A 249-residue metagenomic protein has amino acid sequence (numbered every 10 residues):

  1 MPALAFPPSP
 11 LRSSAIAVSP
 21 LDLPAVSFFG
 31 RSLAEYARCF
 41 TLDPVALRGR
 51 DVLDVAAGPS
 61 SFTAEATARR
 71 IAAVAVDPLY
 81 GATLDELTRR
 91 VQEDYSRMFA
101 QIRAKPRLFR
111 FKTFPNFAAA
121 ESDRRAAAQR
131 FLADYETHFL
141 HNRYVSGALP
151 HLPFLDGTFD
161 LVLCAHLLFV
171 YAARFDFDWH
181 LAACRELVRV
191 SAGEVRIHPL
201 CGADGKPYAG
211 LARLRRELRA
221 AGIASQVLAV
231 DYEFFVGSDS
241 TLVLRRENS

Functional and structural regions predicted by a protein language model:
P2-G49, S61, A68-R69, G81-Q92 (+1 more regions): Class I SAM-dependent methyltransferase Rossmann-like catalytic core, especially the SAM/SAH-binding loop
L53-S60, A66: Class I SAM-dependent methyltransferase "Motif I" SAM/SAH-binding loop
A68, A72-N142: Class I S-adenosyl-L-methionine-dependent methyltransferase module
L140-H151: Conserved SAM-binding strand-loop segment of SAM-dependent methyltransferases
P150-L163: A short acidic, Gly/Pro-enriched loop at the edge of an enzyme's catalytic core that lines a small-molecule cofactor
A165-F169: Residues lining the SAM
F177-G193: A short glycine-rich, Lys/Arg-flanked "PGG" loop and its adjoining helix->strand segment in the class I
A203-S249: Class I S-adenosyl-L-methionine
